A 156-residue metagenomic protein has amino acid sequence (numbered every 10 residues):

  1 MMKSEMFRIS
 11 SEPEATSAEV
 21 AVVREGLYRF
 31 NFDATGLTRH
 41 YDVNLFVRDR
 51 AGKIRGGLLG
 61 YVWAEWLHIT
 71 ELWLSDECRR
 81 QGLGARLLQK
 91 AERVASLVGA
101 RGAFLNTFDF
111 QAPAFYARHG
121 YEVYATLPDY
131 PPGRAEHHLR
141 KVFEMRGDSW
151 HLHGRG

Functional and structural regions predicted by a protein language model:
M1-A15, M145-G156: Conserved N-terminal entry element of GNAT/NAT acetyltransferase domains
V23, Y116, Y121: Conserved active-site tyrosine of GNAT-family acetyltransferases
T38, D49-R50, L58-L67, L72: A conserved beta-strand-loop-helix scaffold within acyl/acetyltransferase catalytic domains
D42-F46, G57, E71, E136-H138: Short hydrophobic/aromatic beta-strand element in the GNAT-like acyltransferase core that lines or flanks the acyl-donor
V62-T70, R79, P131-E136: A conserved beta-turn-beta hairpin within the catalytic core of GNAT-like acetyltransferases that forms part
R80-R93, R118: Conserved acetyl-CoA-binding loop-helix of GNAT-fold acetyltransferases
A95-F108: Conserved GNAT acetyl-CoA-binding A-motif
F104-N106, E122-R140: Conserved catalytic-core motifs of GNAT/GCN5-like acyltransferases
